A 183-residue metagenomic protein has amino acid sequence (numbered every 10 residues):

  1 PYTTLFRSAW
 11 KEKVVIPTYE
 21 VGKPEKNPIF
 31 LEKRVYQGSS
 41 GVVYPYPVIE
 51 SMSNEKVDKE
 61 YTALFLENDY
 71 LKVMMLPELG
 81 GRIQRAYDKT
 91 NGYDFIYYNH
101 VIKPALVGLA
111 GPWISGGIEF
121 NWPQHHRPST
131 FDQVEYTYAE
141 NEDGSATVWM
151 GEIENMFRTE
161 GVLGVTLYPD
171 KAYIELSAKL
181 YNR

Functional and structural regions predicted by a protein language model:
P1-L5: Short, small-residue-biased leader/transition segments that mark boundaries at the very start of proteins
S8-Y46, A63-E67, L71-D132: Acidic-aromatic substrate-binding/catalytic surfaces of carbohydrate-active enzymes
F30-V43, V48-D58, A63-E67, S115-Y173: Extended, loop-rich substrate-binding clefts of extracytoplasmic carbohydrate-active enzymes
M75, S177-R183: Asparagine-centered strand-capping/turn motif at beta-strand->loop junctions
I83, E175-L176: Hydrophobic residues on conserved beta-strands that form the core of alpha/beta folds
